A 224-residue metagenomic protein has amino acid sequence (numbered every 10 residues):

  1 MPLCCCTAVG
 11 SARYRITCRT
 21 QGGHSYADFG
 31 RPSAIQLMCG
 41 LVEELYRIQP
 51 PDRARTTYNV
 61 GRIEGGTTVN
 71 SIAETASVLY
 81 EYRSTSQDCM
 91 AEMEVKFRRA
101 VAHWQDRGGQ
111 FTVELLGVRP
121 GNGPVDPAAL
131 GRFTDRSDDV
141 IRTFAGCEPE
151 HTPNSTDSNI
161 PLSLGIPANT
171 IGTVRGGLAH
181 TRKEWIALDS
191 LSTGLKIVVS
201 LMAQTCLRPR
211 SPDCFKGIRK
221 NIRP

Functional and structural regions predicted by a protein language model:
P2: Phosphate/pyrophosphate-binding betaalpha-module
C5-C6, R13-P224: Metal-dependent amide/peptide-bond hydrolase catalytic core, centered on the "pita-bread" metallohydrolase fold
